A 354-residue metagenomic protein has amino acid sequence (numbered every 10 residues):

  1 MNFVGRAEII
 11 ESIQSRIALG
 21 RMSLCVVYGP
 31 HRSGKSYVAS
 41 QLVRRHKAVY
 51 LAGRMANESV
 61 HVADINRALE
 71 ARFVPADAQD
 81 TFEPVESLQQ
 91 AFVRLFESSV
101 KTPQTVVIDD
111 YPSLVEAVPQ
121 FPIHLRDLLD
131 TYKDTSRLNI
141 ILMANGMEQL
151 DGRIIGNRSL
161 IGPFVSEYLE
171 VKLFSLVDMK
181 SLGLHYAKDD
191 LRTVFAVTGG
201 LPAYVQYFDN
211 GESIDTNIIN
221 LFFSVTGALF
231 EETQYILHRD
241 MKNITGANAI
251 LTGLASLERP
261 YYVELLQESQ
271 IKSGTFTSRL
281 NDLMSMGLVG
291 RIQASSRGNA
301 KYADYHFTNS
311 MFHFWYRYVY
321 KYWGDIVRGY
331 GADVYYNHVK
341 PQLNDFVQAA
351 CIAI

Functional and structural regions predicted by a protein language model:
N2-I13: N-terminal pre-P-loop "Q-motif" helix
C25-R32, S113-A117, F121, L125-R158: Sensor-1/coupling segment of RecA-like P-loop NTPase cores
K35: Conserved lysine of the Walker
V38, L42: Hydrophobic positions on the alpha1 helix immediately C-terminal to the Walker A/P-loop
K47-L51, S59-Q79, F314: Conserved NTP-binding/hydrolysis module of P-loop NTPases
P75-I108, S113-A117, H124, L128-N139: Mid-core helix/loop region of P-loop NTP-binding domains shared across ATPases and GTPases
V165-L191: Conserved small helical "lid"/interfacial subdomain of P-loop NTPases
Y204, F208-N210, D215-I354: Accessory nucleic acid-recognition modules appended to NTPase machines
